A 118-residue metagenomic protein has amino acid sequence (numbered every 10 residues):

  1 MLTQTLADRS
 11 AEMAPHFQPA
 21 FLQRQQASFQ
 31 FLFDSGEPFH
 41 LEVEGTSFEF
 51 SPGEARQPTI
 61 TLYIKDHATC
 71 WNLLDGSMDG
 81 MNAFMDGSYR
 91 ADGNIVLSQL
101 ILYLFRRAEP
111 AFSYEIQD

Functional and structural regions predicted by a protein language model:
M1-D118: Feature captures hydrophobic
